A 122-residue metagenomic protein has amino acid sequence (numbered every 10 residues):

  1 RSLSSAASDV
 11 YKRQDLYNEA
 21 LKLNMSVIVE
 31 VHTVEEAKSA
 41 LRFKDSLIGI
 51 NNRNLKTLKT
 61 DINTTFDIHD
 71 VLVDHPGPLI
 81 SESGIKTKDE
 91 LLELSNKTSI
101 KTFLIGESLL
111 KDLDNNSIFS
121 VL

Functional and structural regions predicted by a protein language model:
R1-A7, Y11: Single conserved hydrophobic/aromatic residue that forms the stacking wall/gate of nucleotide- or nucleobase-binding
S8-D9, E35-K38, N54-T60, T87 (+1 more regions): Short, small-residue-enriched loops and turns at beta-alpha junctions that line or gate enzyme active sites
Q14-I28, T64-G77: Alpha-helix-loop-beta-strand connector modules within alpha/beta enzyme cores
L21-M25, R42-I50, D74-P76, S95-F103: Glycine-enriched alpha-helix->loop->beta-strand junction motifs that scaffold or abut catalytic
V29-V34, P78-D89, S108: Glycine-rich beta-to-alpha transition loops that act as phosphate-gripper elements at the mouths of alpha/beta enzyme
V34-F43, I85-K101: Catalytic cores of alpha/beta
L41-D70: Glycine/Thr-rich beta-alpha phosphate-binding loop at enzyme active sites
D67-V71, K111-L122: C-terminal helical cap(s) of enzyme catalytic domains, especially alpha/beta-barrels
